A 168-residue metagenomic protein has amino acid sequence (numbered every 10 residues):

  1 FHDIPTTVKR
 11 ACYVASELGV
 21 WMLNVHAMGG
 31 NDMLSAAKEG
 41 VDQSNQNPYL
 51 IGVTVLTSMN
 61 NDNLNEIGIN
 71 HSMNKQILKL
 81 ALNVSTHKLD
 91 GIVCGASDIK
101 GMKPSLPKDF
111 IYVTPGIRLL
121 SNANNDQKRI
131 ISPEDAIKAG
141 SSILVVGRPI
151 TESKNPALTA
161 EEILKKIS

Functional and structural regions predicted by a protein language model:
F1-H2, L144: Active-site cofactor/substrate anionic-group-binding motifs, chiefly glycine- and Lys/Arg-rich phosphate-binding loops
D3-G91, G95-I99, S105-D109, L119-N122: Conserved anion-binding
L23, V84, M102, A136 (+2 more regions): Conserved, mostly hydrophobic/aromatic
L34-G40, I137, I150-S168: C-terminal helical cap(s) of enzyme catalytic domains, especially alpha/beta-barrels
V93, L144-V146: Short hydrophobic alpha-helical runs that function as membrane-insertion/retention elements
D98-M102, Q127-D135: Short glycine-rich, acidic/polar surface loops and turns
P115-R129, A139, V146: Catalytic-face loop-and-helix region of soluble metabolic enzyme cores
